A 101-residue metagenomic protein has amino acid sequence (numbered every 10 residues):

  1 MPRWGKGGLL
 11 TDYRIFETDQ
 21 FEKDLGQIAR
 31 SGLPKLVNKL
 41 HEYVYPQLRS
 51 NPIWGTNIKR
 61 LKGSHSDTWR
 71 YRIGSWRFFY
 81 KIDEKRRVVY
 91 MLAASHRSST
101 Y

Functional and structural regions predicted by a protein language model:
M1-S75, E84-V88, S98-Y101: Basic, Lys/Arg-enriched alpha-helical interface segments
Y80-I82: Short, exposed beta-strand-loop hairpins at the edges of beta-sheets in extracellular/periplasmic proteins
